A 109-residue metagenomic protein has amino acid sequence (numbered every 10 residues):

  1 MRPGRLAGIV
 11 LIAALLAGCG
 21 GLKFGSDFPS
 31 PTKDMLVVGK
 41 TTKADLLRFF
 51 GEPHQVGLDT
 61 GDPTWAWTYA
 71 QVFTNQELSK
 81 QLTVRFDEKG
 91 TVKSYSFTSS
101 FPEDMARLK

Functional and structural regions predicted by a protein language model:
M1-G8: Bacterial N-terminal signal peptides that target proteins for export
L15-G18: C-terminal motif of bacterial Sec signal peptides marking the signal peptidase cleavage site
G20-K109: Residues within mature, well-folded domains
